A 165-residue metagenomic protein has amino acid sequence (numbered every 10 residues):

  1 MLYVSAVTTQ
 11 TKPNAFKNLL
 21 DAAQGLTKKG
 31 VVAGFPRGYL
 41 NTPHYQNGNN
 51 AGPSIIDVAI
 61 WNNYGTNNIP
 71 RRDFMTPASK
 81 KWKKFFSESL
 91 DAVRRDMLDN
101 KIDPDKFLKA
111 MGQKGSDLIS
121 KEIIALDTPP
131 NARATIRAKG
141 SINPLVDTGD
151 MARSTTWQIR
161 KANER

Functional and structural regions predicted by a protein language model:
M1-R165: Short, Lys/Arg-rich flexible segments
